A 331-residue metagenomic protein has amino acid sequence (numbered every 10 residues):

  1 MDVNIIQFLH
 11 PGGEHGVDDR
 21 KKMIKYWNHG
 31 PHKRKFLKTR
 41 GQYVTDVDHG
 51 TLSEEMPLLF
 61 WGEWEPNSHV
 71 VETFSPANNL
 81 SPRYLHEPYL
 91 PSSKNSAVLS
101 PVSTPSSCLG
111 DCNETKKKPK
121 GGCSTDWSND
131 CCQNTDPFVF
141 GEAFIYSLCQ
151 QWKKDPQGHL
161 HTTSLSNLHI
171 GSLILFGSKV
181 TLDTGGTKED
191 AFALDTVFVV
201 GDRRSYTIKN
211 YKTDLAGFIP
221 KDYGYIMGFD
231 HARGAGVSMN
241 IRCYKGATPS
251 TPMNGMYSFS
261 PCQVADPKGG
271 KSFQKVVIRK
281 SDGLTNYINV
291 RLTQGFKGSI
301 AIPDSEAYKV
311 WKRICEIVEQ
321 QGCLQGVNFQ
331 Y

Functional and structural regions predicted by a protein language model:
M1-T104, C112-K116, S205-Y331: Contiguous surface segments at macromolecular interaction interfaces
F8-H10, F176, V200: Hydrophobic side chains in beta-strands
K94-A191: Short N-terminal edge-element motif at the start of the domain
K179, T184, R204, I208-N210: Generic marker of "main functional regions" within proteins
G185-E189, A193-S205: Short beta-strand-centered aromatic/proline hotspots
